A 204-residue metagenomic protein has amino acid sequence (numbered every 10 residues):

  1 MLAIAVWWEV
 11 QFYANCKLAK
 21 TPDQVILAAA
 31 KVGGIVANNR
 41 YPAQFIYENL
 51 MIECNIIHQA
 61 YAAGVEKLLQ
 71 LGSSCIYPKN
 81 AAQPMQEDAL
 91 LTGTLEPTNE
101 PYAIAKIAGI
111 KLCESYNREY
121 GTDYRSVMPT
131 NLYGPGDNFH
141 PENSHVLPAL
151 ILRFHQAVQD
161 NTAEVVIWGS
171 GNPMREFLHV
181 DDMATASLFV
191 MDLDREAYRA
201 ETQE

Functional and structural regions predicted by a protein language model:
E9-L50, A62-A63: NAD(P)H-binding glycine-rich loop region in Rossmannoid oxidoreductase-like domains and their noncatalytic homologs
Q24, I52, K67, L91 (+2 more regions): Conserved cofactor-binding/catalytic machinery of classical short-chain dehydrogenase/reductase
A29-A30, L69-S73, M128-T130, G171: Active-site beta-alpha turn of Rossmann-fold NAD(P)-dependent dehydrogenases/reductases
I35-A43, K79-P84, G136-F139: Conserved catalytic-core motifs of eukaryotic protein kinase domains, centered on the activation segment
M51-N99, R125: Conserved Rossmann-fold NAD(P)-dependent oxidoreductase catalytic core, especially the SDR/UDP-sugar
N55-H58, K79, P97-T130, V146-N161: Active-site Tyr-X1-5-Lys
T98-Y102, T130-H145, G169-D182: Glycine-rich "substrate-gating" loop/helix at the edge of Rossmann-like oxidoreductase active sites
R118, L132, L147-V165, R175-E204: Alpha-helical substrate-binding/gating segment
